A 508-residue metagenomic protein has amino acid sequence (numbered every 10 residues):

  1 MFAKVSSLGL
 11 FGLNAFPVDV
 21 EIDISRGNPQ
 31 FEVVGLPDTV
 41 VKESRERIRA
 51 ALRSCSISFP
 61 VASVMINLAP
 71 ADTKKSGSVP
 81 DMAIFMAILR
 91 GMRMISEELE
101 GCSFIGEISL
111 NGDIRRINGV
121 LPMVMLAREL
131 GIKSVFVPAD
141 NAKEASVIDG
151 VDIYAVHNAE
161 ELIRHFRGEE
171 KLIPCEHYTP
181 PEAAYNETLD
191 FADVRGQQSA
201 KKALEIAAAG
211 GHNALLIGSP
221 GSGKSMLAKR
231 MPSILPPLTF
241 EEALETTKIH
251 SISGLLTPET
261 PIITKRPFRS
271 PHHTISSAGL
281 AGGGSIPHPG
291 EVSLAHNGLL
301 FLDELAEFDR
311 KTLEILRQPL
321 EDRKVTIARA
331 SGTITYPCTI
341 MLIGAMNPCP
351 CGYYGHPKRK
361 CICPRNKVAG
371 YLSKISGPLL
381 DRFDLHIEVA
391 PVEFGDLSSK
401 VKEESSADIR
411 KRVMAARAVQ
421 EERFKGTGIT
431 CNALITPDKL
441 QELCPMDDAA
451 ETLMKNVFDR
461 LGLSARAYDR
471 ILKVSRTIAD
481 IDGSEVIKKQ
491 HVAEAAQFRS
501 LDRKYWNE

Functional and structural regions predicted by a protein language model:
M1-L215, S222-S225, I263, A328 (+3 more regions): Peripheral, non-AAA+ core regions of ATP-driven protein-machinery
V18-I24, L280, D384-I387: Short beta-strand elements
S25, S56-F59, M94-E97, E129 (+9 more regions): Conserved catalytic network of the ASCE P-loop NTPase/AAA+ motor domain
V40-R45, P60, N67-G77, P287 (+1 more regions): Basic, amphipathic alpha-helical bundle interface domains used for macromolecular binding and assembly
E205, I262, P267, S277-L300 (+1 more regions): Conserved alpha-helical scaffold flanking the Walker A/P-loop in AAA+ ATPase domains
L216-T257: Walker A/P-loop
E242-S276, G283-G284, A390, T430-K439 (+3 more regions): Conserved inter-motif catalytic segment of the P-loop NTP-binding fold
N297, D303-E304, I315: Walker B catalytic acidic pair
